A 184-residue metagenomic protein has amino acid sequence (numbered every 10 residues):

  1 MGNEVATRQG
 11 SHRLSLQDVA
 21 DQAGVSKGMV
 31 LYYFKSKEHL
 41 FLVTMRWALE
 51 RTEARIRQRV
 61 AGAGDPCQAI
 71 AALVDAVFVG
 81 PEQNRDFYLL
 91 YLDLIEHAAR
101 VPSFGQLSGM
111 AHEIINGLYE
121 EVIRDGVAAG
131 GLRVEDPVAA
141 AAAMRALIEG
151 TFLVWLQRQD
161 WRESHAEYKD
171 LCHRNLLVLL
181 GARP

Functional and structural regions predicted by a protein language model:
M1-V5, A76: Short amphipathic alpha-helical elements of helix-turn-helix/winged-helix folds
E4-H39, V43: Helix-turn-helix
R8-H12, A63, N84, A129-G130: Short coil/turn segments at alpha/beta junctions that flank glycine-rich nucleotide-binding fingerprints
L40, L73-V77, Y91-I95, M144 (+1 more regions): Short alpha-helical scaffolding segments that buttress acidic/His motifs in well-ordered protein cores
V43, A54-F87, A140-M144, K169: Hydrophobic alpha-helical connector segments
R46-R51: Short, basic, alpha-helical segments at the C-terminal edge of helix-turn-helix-like DNA-binding modules
D75-E121: Short secondary-structure transition hinges
S103-G109, E113, V127-L176, R183-P184: Hydrophobic/aromatic-rich alpha-helical bundle segments in the mid-to-C-terminal region
